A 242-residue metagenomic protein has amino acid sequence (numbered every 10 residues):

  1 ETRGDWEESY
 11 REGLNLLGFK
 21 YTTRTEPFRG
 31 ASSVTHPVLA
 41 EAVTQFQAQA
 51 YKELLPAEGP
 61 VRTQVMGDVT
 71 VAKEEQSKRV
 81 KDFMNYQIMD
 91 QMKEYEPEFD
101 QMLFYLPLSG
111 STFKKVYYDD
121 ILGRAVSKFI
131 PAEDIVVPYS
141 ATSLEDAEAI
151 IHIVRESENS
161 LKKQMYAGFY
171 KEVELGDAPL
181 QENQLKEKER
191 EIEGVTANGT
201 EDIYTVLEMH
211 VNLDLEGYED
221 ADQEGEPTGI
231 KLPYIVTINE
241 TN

Functional and structural regions predicted by a protein language model:
E1-T241: Extended, helix-rich architectural segments
